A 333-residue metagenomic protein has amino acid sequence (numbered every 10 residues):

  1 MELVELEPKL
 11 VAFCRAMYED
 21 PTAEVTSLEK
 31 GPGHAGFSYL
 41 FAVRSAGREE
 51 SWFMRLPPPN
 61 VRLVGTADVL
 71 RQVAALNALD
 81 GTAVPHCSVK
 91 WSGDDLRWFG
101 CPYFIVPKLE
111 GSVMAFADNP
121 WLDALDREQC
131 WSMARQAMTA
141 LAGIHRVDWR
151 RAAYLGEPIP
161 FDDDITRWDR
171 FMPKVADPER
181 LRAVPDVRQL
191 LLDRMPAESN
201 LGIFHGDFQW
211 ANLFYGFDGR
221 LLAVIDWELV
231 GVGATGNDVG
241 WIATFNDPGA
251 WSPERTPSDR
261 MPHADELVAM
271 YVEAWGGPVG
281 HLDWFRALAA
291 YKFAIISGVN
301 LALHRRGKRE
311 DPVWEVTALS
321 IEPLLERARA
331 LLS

Functional and structural regions predicted by a protein language model:
M1-P21: Juxta-kinase regulatory segment immediately upstream of eukaryotic protein kinase catalytic domains
E29-D186, L190-N200, D218-G219: ATP-binding pocket architecture of kinase catalytic cores
Y154-I159, G277-A289: All-alpha amphipathic helical-bundle segments outside canonical DNA-binding/catalytic cores that form hydrophobic
I203-H205, W210: Catalytic-loop of the protein kinase fold
L213-Y215: Hydrophobic residue at the +6 position relative to the catalytic HRD Asp in the kinase catalytic loop
I225-V230: Activation of the activation-loop gatekeeper triad in protein kinase-fold domains
N237-G276, A289-G307: Active-site activation/catalytic loop segments of kinase-like enzymes and analogous catalytic loops in related
G277, H281, I295-S333: Helical subdomain adjoining the active site within ATP-dependent kinase catalytic cores
